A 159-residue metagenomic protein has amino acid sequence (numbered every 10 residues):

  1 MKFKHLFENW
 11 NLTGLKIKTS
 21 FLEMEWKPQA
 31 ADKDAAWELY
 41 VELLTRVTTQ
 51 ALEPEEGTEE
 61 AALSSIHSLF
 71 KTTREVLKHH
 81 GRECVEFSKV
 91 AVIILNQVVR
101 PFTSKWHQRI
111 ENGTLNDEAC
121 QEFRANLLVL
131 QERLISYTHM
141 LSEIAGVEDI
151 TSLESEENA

Functional and structural regions predicted by a protein language model:
M1-R46: N-terminal leader/targeting peptides and immediately adjacent processing regions
F3, F7, F21, F70 (+3 more regions): Phenylalanine-focused residue identity feature
I17, I66, I93-I94, I110 (+3 more regions): Weak global preference for isoleucine
S20, S64-S68, S88, S104 (+3 more regions): Generic serine detector
D32-G113: Structured extramembrane domains adjacent to transmembrane segments
L115-A159: Alpha-helical oligomerization segments
